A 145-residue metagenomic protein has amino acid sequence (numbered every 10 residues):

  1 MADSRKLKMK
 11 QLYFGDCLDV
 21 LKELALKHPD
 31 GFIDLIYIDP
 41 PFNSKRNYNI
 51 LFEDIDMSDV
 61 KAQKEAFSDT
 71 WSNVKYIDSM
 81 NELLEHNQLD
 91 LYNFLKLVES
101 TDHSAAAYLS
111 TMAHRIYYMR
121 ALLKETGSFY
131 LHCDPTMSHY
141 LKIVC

Functional and structural regions predicted by a protein language model:
M1-C145: S-adenosyl-L-methionine-dependent nucleic acid methyltransferase catalytic domains
